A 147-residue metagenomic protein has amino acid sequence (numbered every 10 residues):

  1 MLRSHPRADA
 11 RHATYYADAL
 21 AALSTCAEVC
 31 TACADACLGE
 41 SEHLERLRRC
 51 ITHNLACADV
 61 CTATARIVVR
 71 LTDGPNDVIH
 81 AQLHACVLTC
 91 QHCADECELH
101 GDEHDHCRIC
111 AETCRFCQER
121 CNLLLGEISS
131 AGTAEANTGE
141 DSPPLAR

Functional and structural regions predicted by a protein language model:
M1-R147: Amphipathic alpha-helical hairpins
